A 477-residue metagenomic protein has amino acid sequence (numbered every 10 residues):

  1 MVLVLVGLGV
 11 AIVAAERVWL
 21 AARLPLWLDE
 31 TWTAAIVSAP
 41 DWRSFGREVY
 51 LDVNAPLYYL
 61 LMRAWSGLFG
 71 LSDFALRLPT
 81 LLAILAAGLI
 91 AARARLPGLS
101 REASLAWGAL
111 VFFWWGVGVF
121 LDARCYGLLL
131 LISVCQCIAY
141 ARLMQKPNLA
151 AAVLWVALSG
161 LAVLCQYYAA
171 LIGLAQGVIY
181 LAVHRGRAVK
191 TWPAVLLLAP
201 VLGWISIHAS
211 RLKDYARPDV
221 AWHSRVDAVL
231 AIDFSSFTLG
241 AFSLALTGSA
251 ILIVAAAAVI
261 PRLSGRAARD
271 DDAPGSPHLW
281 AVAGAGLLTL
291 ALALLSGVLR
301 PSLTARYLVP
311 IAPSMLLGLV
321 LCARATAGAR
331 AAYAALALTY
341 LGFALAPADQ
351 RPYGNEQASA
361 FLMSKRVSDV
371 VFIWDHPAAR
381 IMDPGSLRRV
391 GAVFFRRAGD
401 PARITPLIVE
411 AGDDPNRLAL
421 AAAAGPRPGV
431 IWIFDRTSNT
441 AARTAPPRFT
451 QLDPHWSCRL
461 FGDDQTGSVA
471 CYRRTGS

Functional and structural regions predicted by a protein language model:
V6-R473: Membrane-proximal helix-loop-helix interfaces that form the catalytic/acceptor-binding platform of multi-pass membrane
T475-S477: Short, solvent-exposed mixed-charge patches
